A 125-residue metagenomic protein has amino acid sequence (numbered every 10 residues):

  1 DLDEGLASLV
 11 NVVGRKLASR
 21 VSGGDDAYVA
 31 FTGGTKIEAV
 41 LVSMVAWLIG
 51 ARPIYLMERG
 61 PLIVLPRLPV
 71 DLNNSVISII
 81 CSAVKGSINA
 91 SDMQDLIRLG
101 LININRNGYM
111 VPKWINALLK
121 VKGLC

Functional and structural regions predicted by a protein language model:
D1-Y28, V40-C125: Long, low-complexity, Lys/Arg-enriched
F31-A39: Acidic, metal-coordinating catalytic cores used for nucleic-acid/nucleotide bond scission and strand-transfer chemistry
